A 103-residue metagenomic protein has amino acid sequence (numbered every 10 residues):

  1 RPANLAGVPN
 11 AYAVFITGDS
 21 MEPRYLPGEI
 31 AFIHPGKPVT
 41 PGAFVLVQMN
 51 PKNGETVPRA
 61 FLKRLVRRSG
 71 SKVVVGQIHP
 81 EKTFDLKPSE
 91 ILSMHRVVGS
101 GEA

Functional and structural regions predicted by a protein language model:
A3-A103: Acidic/glycine-rich C-terminal interaction modules and beta/coil loop segments that lie outside canonical DNA-binding
